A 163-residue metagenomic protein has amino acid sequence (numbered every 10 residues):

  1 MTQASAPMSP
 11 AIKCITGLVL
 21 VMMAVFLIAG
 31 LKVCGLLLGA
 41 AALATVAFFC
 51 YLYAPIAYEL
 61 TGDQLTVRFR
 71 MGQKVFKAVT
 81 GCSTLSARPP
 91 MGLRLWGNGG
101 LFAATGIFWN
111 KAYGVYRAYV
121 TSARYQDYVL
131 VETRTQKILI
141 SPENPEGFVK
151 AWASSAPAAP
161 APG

Functional and structural regions predicted by a protein language model:
M1-L31, G99-A103, S122, L130-K137 (+2 more regions): N-terminal membrane-targeting/pre-transmembrane regions
T16-V25, L37-L38, T45, F49: Short, small/hydrophobic-residue-rich motifs at membrane-helix boundaries and re-entrant hairpins of integral membrane
K32-A40: Short, aromatic-rich membrane-interface segments at the entry and exit of alpha-helical transmembrane domains
A47-Q64, R68-F69: Transmembrane-cytosolic junction motif
A54, R68-K137, G163: Non-transmembrane, membrane-adjacent beta-strand/coil modules in membrane-associated proteins and peripheral
E59, K77, L139-S141: Generic structural detector for well-ordered beta-strands
V79-S83, P142-G147: A short, sequence-level motif marking secondary-structure junctions
G147-A153: Short, basic/aromatic-enriched C-terminal tail that caps enzymatic domains
